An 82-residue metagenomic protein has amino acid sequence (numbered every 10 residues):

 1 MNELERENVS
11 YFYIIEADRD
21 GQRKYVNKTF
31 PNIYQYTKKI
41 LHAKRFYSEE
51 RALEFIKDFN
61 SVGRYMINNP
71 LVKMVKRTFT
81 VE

Functional and structural regions predicted by a protein language model:
M1-E3, F30-Y34, N60-V62: Intrinsically disordered, low-complexity boundary segments flanking structured domains
M1-V9, R77-E82: Short intrinsically disordered terminal tails
R6-K39: Short aromatic-glycine-(Arg/Gly/Cys) micro-motifs in beta-strand/loop hairpins
R45-E82: Short, mixed-charge low-complexity intrinsically disordered segments
